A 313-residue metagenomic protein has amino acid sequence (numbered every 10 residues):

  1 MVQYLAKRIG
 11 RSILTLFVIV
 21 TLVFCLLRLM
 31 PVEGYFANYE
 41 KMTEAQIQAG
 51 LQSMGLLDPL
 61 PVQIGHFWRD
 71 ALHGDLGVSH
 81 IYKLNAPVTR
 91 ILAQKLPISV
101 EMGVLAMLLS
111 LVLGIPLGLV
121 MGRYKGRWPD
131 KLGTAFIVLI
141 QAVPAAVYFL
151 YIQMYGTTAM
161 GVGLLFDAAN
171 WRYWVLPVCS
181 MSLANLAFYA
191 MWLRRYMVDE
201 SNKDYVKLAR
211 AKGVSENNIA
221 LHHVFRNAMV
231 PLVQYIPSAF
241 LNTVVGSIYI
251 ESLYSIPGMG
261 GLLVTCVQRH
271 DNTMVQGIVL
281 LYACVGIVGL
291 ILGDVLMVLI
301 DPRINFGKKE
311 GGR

Functional and structural regions predicted by a protein language model:
V2-R11, L117-Q153: Cytoplasmic-entry segments and transmembrane alpha-helices of multi-pass inner-membrane transporters
I9, L16-F17, T21, T89-V120 (+3 more regions): Transmembrane alpha-helix signature in integral membrane proteins
L16-G65, G156, M160-Y173: Hydrophobic alpha-helical transmembrane segments of membrane transport/permease proteins and related membrane-embedded
I19, L108-G114, P177-F188, G260-V298: Hydrophobic alpha-helical transmembrane segments of polytopic membrane proteins
L56-L113: An internal, D/E-rich "acidic patch" concept
L109, L132-A187, V264-C266, N272: Generic hydrophobic transmembrane alpha-helix motif, especially the helices
N170-R210: Membrane-cytosol interface at the C-terminal ends of specific transmembrane alpha-helices in multi-pass membrane
